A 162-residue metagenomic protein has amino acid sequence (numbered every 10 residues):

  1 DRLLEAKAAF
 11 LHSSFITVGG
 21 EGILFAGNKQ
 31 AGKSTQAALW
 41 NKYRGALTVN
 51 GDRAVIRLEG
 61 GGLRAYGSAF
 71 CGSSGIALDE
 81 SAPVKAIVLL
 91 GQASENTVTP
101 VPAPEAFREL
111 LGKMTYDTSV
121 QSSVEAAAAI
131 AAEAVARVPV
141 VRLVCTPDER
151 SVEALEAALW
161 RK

Functional and structural regions predicted by a protein language model:
D1-F10: N-terminal pre-Walker A segment at the start of P-loop NTPase domains
H12-S14, V18-N28, N41-K162: Glycine-rich, often acidic-flanked micro-motifs that create phosphate/phosphodiester-binding or positioning elements
A31-K33: Conserved glycine(s) of the Walker
Q36-A37: Post-Walker A alpha-helix
